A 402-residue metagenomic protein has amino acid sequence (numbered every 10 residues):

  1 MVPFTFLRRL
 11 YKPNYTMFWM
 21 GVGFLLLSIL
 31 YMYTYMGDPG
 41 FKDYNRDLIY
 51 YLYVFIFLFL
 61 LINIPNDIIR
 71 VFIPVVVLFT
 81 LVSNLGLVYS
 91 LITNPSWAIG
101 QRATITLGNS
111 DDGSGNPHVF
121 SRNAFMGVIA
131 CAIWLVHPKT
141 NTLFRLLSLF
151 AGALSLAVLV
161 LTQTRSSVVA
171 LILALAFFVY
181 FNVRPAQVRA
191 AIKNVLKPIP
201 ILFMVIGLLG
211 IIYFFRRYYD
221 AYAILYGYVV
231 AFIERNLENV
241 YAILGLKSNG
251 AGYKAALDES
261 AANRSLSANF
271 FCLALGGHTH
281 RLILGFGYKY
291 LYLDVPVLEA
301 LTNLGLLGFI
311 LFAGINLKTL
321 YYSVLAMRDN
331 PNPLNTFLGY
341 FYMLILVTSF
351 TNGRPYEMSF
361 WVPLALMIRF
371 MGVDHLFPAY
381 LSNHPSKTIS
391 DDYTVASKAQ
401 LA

Functional and structural regions predicted by a protein language model:
M1-I29, R70, K139-F144, V188-V195 (+1 more regions): Transmembrane signal-anchor hairpin modules in multi-pass inner-membrane enzymes, especially those that act on
M1-R9, M126-K139, F270-L273, F309-M327: Hydrophobic, aromatic-rich transmembrane alpha-helices and their immediate juxtamembrane boundary segments
T16-I29, G37-N63, R70-L81: Aromatic-anchored transmembrane helix interface
R70-A98, P117-P185: Alpha-helical transmembrane segments of multi-pass inner-membrane proteins
I133, L175, L338-L346, P355-A402: Transmembrane alpha-helices of multi-pass inner-membrane enzymes
V179-N249, G276-G277, L401: A membrane-periplasm/extracellular boundary helix in multi-pass inner-membrane enzymes that assemble envelope glycans
F232-Y292, V297, L306-I310: TM-adjacent membrane-interface loops and short helices in multi-pass inner/ER membrane proteins
L304-L346, F377, K398: Hydrophobic transmembrane alpha-helices and their immediate junctions
